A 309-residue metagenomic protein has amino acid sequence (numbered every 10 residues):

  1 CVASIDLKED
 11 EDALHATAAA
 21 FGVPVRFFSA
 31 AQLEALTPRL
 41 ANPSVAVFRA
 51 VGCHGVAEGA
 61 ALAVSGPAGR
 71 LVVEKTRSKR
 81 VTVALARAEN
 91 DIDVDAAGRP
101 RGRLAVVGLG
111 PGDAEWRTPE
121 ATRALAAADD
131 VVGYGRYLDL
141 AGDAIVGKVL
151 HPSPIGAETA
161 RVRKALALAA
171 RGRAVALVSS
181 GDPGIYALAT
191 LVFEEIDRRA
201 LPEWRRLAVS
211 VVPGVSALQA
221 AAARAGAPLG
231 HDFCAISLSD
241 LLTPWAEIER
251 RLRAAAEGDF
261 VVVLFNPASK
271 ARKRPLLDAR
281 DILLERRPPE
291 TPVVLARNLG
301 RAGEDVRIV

Functional and structural regions predicted by a protein language model:
C1, D6-T17, F21-E58, L62 (+3 more regions): Class I S-adenosyl-L-methionine
D6-E9, Q32, R77, E89 (+5 more regions): Glycine-rich beta-alpha junction loops
A31-E34, L40-V45, L104-V106, R173-V175 (+1 more regions): A contiguous loop/helix-start segment that scaffolds small-molecule binding in enzyme catalytic cores
E58-I92: C-terminal edge-of-domain segments
V72-T76, A84-A86, V106-G108, L177-S180 (+4 more regions): Short beta-strand segments
D93, A97-G98, E120, G226-D232 (+5 more regions): Conserved phosphate- and dinucleotide-binding cores of soluble alpha/beta proteins, encompassing both enzyme active
D113, I185-G258: Class I SAM-dependent methyltransferase SAM-binding "motif I" and its flanking Rossmann-like core
P152-A157, L238-D240, N298: Short beta->alpha junction loops
